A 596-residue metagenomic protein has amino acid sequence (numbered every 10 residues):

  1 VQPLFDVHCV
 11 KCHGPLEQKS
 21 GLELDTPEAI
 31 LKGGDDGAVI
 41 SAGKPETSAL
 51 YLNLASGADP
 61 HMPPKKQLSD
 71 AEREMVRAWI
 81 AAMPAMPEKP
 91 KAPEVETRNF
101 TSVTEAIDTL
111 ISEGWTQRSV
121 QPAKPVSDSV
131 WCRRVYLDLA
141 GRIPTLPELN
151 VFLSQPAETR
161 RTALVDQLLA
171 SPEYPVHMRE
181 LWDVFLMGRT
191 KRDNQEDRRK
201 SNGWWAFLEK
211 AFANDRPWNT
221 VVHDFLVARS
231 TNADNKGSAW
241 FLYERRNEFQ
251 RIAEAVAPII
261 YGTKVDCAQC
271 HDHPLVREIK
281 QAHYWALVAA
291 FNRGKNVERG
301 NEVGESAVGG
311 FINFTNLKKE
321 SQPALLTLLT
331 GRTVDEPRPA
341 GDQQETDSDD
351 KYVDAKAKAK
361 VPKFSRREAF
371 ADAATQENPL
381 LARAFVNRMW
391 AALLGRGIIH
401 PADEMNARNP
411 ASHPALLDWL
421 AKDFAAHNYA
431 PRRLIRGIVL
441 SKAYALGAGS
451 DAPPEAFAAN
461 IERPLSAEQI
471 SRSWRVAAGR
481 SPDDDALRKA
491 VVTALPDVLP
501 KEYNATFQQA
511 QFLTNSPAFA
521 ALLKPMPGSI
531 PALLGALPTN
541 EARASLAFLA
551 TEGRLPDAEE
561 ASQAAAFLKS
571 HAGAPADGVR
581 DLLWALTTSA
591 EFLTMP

Functional and structural regions predicted by a protein language model:
V1-S230, T263, H273, V297-I399 (+2 more regions): Aromatic- and Gly/Pro-enriched helix-to-coil junctions and flexible linker segments
L22, L52-A55, F212, L226-A233 (+7 more regions): An acidic, gly/pro-interrupted, aromatic-rich
G37-S41, V498, L568: Conserved phosphate-binding loops in nucleotide/dinucleotide-binding enzymes
I40-S41, K66, T101, R142 (+7 more regions): Helix-turn-helix-type domain boundary/helix-start signal
E74, C132, N150, T162 (+5 more regions): Generic structural signal for individual residues within well-ordered alpha-helical segments across diverse proteins
D108-W115, Y136, N540-R554, A564: A short amphipathic alpha-helical interaction element
Q155-R160, P531-A542, K569-D577: Short, glycine- and charge-enriched coil/turn segments that flank and shape catalytic ligand pockets
E559-H571: Helix-loop-helix junctions that connect adjacent transmembrane helices in secondary transporters/permeases, recognized
